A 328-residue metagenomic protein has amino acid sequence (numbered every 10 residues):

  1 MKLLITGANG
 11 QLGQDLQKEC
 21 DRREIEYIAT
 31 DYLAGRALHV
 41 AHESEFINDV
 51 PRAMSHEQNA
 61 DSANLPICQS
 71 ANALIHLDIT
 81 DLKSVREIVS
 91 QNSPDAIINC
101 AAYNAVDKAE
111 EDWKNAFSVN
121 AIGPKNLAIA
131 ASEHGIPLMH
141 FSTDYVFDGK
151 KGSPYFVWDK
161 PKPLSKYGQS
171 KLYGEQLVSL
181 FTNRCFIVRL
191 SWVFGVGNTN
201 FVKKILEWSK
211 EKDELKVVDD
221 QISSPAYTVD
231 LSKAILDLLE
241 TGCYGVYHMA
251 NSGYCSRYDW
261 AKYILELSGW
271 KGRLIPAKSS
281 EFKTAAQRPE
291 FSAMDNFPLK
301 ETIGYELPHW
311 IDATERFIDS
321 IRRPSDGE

Functional and structural regions predicted by a protein language model:
L3-R22: N-terminal Rossmann NAD(P)H-binding glycine-rich loop of SDR-like oxidoreductase domains
H42-F46, C68, N72-D81: Rossmann-fold cofactor-recognition segment
I79-V119: NAD(P)H-binding glycine-rich loop region in Rossmannoid oxidoreductase-like domains and their noncatalytic homologs
S118-N126, E133, V146-V188, V193: Catalytic helix-loop patch of NAD(P)-dependent Rossmann-fold dehydrogenases
Q176-S223, V229-D230: NAD(P)-dependent short-chain dehydrogenase/reductase
V217-I222, Y247-C255, T302: Glycine-rich Rossmann NAD(P)(H)-binding loop
A234, T241-A285, E290-F291, F297: Mid/C-terminal beta-alpha module of Rossmann-like enzyme folds, strongest in SDR-family dehydrogenases/epimerases
W310-E328: Amphipathic terminal alpha-helices
